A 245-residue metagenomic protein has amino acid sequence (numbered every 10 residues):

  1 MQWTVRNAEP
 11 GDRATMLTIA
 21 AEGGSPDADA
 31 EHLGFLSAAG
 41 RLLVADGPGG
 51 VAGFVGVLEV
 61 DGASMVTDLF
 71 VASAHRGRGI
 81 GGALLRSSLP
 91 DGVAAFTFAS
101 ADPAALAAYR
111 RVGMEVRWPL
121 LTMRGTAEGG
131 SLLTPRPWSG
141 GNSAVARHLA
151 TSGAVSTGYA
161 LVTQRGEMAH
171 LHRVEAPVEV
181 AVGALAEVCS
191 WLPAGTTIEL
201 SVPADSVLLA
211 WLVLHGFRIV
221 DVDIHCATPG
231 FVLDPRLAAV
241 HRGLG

Functional and structural regions predicted by a protein language model:
M1-G11, A127-P135: Conserved N-terminal entry element of GNAT/NAT acetyltransferase domains
G11-R13, L17-F54, R136-S152: Active-site rim helix/loop that mediates acceptor-substrate recognition in acyltransferases
V44, G49-E59, M65-F70, V155-L171: Conserved beta-strand in the GNAT
G62, F96-F98, E115-E128, R218-F231: Conserved catalytic-core motifs of GNAT/GCN5-like acyltransferases
V66, P90-P103, P193-P203: Conserved GNAT acetyl-CoA-binding A-motif
V71, G77-D91, L106-R111, V178-S190: Conserved acetyl-CoA-binding loop-helix of GNAT-fold acetyltransferases
A108-R110, M114, A210-V213: Conserved active-site tyrosine of GNAT-family acetyltransferases
R111-A169: Amide-forming acyltransferase catalytic core, primarily the GNAT-like/NAT-type and related acyltransferase folds
